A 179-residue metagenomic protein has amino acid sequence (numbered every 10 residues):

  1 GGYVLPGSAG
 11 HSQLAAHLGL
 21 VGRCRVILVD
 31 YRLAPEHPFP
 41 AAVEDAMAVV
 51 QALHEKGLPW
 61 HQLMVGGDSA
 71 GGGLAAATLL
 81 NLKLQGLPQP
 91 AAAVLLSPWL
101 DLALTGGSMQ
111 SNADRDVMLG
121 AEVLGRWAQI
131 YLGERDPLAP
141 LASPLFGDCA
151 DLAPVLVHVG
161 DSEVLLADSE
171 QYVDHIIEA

Functional and structural regions predicted by a protein language model:
G1-A179: Alpha/beta-hydrolase superfamily serine-hydrolase fold, recognizing
